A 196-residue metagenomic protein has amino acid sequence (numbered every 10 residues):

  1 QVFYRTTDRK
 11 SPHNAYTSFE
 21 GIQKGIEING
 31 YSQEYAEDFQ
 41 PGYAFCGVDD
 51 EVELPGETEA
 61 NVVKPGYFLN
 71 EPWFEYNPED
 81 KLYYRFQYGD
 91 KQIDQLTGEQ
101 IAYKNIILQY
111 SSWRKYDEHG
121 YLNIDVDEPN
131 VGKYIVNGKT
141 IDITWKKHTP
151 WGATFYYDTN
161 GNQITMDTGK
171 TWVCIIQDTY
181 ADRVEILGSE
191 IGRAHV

Functional and structural regions predicted by a protein language model:
Q1-R193: A surface/extracellular/periplasmic glyco- and lipid-processing/surface-interacting theme
